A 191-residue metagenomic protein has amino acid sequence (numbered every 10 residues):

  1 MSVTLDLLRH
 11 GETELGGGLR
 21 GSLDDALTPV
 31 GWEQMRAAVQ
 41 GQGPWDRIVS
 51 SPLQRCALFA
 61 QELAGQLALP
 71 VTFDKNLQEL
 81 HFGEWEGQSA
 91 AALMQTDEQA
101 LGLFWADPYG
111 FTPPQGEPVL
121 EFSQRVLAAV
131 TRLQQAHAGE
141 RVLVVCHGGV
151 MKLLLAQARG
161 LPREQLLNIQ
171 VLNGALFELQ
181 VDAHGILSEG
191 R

Functional and structural regions predicted by a protein language model:
M1-T4, A38, T72-F73, L80-A92 (+2 more regions): Acidic, low-complexity terminal tails and accessory targeting/binding regions of phosphate-metabolizing enzymes
T4, L8-L69: Active-site-proximal alpha-helix that buttresses catalytic centers in soluble enzyme cores
E14, R55-A57, E79-H81, V150-K152: Short, active-site-adjacent cap segments at secondary-structure transitions
R36-Q40, S123, L127-Q135: Generic structural signal for well-ordered alpha-helical scaffold segments
E62, L153-Q157: Active-site signature of alpha/beta-hydrolase-fold catalytic machinery across serine- and Asp/Cys-nucleophile hydrolases
L67-R125, N168: Phosphate-handling substructures
H147: Short basic (Lys/Arg) and small-residue
